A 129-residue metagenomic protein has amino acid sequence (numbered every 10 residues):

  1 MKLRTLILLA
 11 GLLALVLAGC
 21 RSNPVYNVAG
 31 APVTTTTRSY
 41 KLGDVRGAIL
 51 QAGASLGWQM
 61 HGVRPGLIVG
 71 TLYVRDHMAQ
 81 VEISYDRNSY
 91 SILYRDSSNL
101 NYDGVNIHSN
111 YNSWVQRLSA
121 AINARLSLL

Functional and structural regions predicted by a protein language model:
M1-I7: Bacterial N-terminal signal peptides that target proteins for export
I7-A14: Sec-dependent N-terminal signal peptides
V16-G19: C-terminal motif of bacterial Sec signal peptides marking the signal peptidase cleavage site
R21-L129: Ser/Thr-rich, low-complexity intrinsically disordered terminal regions
